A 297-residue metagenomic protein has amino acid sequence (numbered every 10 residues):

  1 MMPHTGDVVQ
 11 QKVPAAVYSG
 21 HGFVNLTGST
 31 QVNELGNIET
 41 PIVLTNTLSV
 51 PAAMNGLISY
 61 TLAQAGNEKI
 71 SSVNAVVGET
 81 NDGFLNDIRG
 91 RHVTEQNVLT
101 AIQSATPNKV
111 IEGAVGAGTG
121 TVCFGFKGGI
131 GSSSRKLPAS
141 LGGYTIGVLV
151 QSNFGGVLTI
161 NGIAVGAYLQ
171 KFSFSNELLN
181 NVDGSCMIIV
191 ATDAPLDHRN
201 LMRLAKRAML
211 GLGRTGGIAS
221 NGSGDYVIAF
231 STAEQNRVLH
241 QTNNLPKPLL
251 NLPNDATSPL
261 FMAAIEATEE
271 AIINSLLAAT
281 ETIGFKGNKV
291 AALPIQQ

Functional and structural regions predicted by a protein language model:
M1-Q297: Alpha/propeptide regions of enzymes that mature by internal proteolysis
